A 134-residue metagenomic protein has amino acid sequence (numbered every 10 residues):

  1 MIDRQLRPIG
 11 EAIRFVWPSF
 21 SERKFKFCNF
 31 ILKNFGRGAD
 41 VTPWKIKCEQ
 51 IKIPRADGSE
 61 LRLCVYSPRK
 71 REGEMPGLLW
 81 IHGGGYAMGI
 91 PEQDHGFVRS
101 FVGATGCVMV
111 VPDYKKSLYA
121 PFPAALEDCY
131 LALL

Functional and structural regions predicted by a protein language model:
M1-V65: A glycine/proline-hinged amphipathic helix-loop "lid/cap" segment that gates access to hydrophobic ligand pockets
L63, E74-G84: Short beta-strand element of the alpha/beta-hydrolase
R71-G73, G103: Short, flexible hinge/linker loops that cap or flank conserved catalytic cores
L79, F101, C129: Conserved hydrophobic/aromatic pocket- or pore-lining residues that grip, position, or stack substrates in active sites
W80, G85-A87, E92-Q93, M109: Serine-hydrolase catalytic-loop signature spanning alpha/beta hydrolases and amidase-signature enzymes
P91, F97, V110-L134: Catalytic nucleophile-loop/oxyanion-hole region of alpha/beta-hydrolase and closely related hydrolase-like folds
S100-C107: A short, Lys/Arg-enriched amphipathic alpha-helix followed by its capping loop at the start of a domain
